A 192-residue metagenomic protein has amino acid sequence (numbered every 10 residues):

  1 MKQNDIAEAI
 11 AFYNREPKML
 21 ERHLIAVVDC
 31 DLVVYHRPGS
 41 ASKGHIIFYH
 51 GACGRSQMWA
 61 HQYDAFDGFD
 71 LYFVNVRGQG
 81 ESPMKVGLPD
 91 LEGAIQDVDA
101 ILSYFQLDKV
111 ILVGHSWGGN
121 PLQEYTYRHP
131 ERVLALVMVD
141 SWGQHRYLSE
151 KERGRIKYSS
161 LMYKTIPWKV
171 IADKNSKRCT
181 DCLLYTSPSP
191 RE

Functional and structural regions predicted by a protein language model:
M1-I46, G68-F69: Alpha/beta-hydrolase fold catalytic core
R37-E81: Conserved HGGG/HGGXW glycine-rich cap/lid loop of the alpha/beta-hydrolase fold
Y72-V113: Active-site loop/oxyanion-hole signature of alpha/beta-hydrolase fold enzymes
S116: Catalytic nucleophile serine of serine hydrolases, specifically the conserved "nucleophile elbow" pentapeptide
G119-R128: Short glycine-enriched nucleophile-adjacent loop and the immediately C-terminal alpha-helix near the catalytic center
Y127, L136-T165: Flexible "cap/lid" loop of the alpha/beta hydrolase fold
V170-L184: Helix-loop "lid/cap" segments that line or gate small-molecule binding pockets
Y185-E192: Conserved small/polar residues in nucleotide/adenosyl-binding loops
